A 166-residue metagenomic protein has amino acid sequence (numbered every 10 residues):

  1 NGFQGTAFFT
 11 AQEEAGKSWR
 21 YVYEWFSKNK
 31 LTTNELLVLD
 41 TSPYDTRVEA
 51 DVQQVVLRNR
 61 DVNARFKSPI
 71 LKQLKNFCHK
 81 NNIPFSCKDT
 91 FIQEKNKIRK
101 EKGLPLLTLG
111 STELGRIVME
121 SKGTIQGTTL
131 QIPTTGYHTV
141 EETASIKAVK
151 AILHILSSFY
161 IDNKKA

Functional and structural regions predicted by a protein language model:
N1, A151-H154: Short amphipathic alpha-helical face segments that pack within enzyme cores and frequently flank/anchor catalytic
N1-V62, G110, G115: Acidic/histidine-rich catalytic neighborhood of metal-dependent amide-processing enzymes
E24, M119, S158: Short, well-ordered alpha-helices that flank and scaffold nucleotide-derived cofactor binding pockets
V55-K150, I161-D162: Active-site-adjacent substrate-binding region of metalloamidase/peptidase-like peptide-processing proteins
I155-N163: C-terminal alpha-helix
A166: Catalytic-core signal marking the mid-to-C-terminal active-site face
